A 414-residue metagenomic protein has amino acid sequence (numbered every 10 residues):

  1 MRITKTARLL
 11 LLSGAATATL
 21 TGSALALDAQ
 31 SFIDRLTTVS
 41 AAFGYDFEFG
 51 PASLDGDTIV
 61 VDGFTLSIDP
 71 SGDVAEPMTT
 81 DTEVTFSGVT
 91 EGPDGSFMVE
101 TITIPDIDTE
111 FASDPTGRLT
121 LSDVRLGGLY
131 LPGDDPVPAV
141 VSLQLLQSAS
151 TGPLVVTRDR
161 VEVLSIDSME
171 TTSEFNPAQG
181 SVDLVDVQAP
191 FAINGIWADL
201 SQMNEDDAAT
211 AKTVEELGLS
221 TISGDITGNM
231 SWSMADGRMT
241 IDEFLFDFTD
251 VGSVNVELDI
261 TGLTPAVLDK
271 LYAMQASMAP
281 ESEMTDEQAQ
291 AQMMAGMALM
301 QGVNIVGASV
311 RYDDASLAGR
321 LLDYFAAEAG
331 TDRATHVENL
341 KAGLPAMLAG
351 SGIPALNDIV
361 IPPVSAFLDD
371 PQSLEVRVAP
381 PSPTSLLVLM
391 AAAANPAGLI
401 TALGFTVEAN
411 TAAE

Functional and structural regions predicted by a protein language model:
M1-A26: Gram-negative bacterial Sec-dependent N-terminal signal peptides
L27-E414: Glycine-rich, small/hydroxylated-residue low-complexity segments
